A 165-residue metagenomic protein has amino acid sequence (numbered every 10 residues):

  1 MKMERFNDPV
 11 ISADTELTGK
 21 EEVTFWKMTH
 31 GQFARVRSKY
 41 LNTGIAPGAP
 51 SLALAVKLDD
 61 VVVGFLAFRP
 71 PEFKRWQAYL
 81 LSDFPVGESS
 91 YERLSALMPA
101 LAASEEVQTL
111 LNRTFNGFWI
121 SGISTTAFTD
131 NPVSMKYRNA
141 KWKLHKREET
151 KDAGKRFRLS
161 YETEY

Functional and structural regions predicted by a protein language model:
K2-F6, Q32-R35, L58-V63, Y137-K141: A short linear-motif detector with a strong N-terminal bias
K2-I45: Short amphipathic alpha-helix that is part of the acyltransferase structural core
D8-T15, F65-A67, L111-N112: Intrinsically disordered, low-complexity boundary segments flanking structured domains
L41-G44, L66-A67, F84-P85: Short secondary-structure capping micro-motifs at structural edges
P50-L66: Conserved beta-hairpin
P50-S51, R69-E164: Acyl-donor binding region in acyl/amide transferases
